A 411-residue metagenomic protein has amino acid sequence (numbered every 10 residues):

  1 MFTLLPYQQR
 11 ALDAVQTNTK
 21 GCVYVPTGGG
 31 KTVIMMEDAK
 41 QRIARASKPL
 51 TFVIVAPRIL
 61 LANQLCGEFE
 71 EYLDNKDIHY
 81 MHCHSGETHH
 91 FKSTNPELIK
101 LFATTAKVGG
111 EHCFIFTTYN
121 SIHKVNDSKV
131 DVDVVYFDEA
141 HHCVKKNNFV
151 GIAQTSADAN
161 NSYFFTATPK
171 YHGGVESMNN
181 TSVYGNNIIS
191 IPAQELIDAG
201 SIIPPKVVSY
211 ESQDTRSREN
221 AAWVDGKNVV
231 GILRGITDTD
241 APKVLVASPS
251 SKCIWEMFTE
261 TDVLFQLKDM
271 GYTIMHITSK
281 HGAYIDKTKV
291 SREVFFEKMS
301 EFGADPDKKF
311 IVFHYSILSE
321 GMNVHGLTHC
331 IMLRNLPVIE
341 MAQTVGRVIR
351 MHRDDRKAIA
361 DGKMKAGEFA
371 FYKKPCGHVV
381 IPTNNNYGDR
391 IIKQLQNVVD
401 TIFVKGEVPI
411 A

Functional and structural regions predicted by a protein language model:
M1-T19: N-terminal pre-P-loop "Q-motif" helix
N18-D38: Walker A/P-loop
V33-E37, K48-E71, P249-W255: Conserved Walker A/P-loop ATP-binding site and its immediately adjacent core in helicase/helicase-like ATPase domains
L60-N95: Conserved helix-turn-beta segment of the N-terminal RecA-like "Helicase ATP-binding" lobe in SF1/SF2 helicases
F102-I152, H314-S316: Conserved RecA-like ASCE ATPase "motif II neighborhood" in helicase/translocase motors
H142, H281-P409: Conserved RecA-like P-loop NTPase helicase motor core
H142-I202: Post-DEXD/H (motif II) to motif III coupling segment of the RecA-like Helicase ATP-binding lobe
N186-E260: Conserved interdomain linker/interface between the two RecA-like ATPase lobes of SF2 helicase motors
